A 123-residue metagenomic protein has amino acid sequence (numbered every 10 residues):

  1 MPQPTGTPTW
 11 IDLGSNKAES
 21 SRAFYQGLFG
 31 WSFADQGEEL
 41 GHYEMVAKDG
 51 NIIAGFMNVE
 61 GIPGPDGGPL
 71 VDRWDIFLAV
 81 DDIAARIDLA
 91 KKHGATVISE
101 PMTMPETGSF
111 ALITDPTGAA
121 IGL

Functional and structural regions predicted by a protein language model:
P2-Q3, G64, G68, T96 (+1 more regions): A generic structural signal for ordered alpha-helices
P2-T5, T9-I52, K92, M102-G108 (+1 more regions): Core segments of cupin and vicinal oxygen chelate
T7-N16, E44-V46, G64-L89, S109-T114: Vicinal oxygen chelate
P8-D12, Y25, W31, F56 (+3 more regions): Short, structured motif recognition centered on aromatic/hydrophobic residues
F33, I52-A54, P63-G64, A85-R86 (+1 more regions): Short loop/beta submotifs within extracellular cysteine-rich repeat domains
V59-G61: A conserved beta-strand-loop-helix scaffold within acyl/acetyltransferase catalytic domains
A85-L123: Hydrophobic alpha-helical segments and helix pairs
